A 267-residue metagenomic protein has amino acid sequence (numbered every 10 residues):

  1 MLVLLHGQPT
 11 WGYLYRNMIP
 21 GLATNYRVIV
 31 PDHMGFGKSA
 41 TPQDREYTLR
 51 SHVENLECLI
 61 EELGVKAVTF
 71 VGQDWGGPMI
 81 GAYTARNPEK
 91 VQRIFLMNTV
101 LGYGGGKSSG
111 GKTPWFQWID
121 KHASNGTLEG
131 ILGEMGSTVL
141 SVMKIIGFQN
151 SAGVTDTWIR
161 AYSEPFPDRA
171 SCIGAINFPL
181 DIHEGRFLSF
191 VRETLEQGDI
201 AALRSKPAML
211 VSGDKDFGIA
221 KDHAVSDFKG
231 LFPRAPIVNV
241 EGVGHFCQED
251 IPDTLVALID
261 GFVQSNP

Functional and structural regions predicted by a protein language model:
M1-H6: Short beta-strand element of the alpha/beta-hydrolase
P9, L14, I29, F36-V71 (+3 more regions): Flexible "cap/lid" subdomain of the alpha/beta-hydrolase fold that forms the substrate-access gate
R16-G21: Typically the conserved alpha-helix immediately C-terminal to a functionally engaged Cys/Sec in thioredoxin-like
A23-D32: Active-site machinery of serine-nucleophile hydrolases
V243-P252, V256: Catalytic histidine-centered segment of alpha/beta-hydrolase-like enzymes
L258-N266: C-terminal alpha-helix
